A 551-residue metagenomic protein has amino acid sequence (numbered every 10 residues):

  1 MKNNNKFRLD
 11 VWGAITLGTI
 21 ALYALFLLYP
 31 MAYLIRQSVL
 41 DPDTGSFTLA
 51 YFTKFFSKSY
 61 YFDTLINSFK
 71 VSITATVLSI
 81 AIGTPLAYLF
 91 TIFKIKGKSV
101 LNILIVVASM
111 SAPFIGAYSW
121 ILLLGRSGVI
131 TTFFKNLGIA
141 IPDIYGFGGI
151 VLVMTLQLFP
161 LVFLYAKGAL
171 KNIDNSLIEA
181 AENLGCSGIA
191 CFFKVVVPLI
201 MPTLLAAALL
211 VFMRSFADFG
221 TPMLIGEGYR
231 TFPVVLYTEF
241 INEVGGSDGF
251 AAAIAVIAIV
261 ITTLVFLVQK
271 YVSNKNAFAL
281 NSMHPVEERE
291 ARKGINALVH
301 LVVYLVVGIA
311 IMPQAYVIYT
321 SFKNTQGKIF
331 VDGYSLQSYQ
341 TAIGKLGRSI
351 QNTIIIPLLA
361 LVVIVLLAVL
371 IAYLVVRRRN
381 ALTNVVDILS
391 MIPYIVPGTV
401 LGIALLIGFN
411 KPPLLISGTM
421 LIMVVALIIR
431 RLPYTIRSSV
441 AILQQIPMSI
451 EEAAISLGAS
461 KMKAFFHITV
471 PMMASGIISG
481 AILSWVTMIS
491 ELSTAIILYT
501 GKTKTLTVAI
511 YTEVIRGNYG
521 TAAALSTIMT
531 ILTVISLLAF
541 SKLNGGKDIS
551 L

Functional and structural regions predicted by a protein language model:
M1-L9: Short, Lys/Arg-rich, polar N-terminal cytosolic tail immediately upstream of the first transmembrane signal-anchor
K2-N3, L267-V302: Alpha-helical transmembrane segments of integral membrane proteins
N4, F47-F56, Y334-I343: A short amphipathic helical element positioned immediately N-terminal to and/or at the very start of a transmembrane
V11-P42, K58-K171, L199-F219, A253-Q269 (+7 more regions): Membrane-water interface segments at the C-terminal ends of transmembrane alpha-helices in multi-pass inner-membrane
F93, I173-D174, E179-I200, R378 (+3 more regions): Short helix-to-coil transition segments within interhelical loops that connect adjacent transmembrane helices
L122, F219-G245, K328-D332, L492-Y519: Glycine-rich helix-loop "coupling/hinge" segments at transmembrane-helix boundaries in multipass transporters
L177, A277-R289, I450, A459 (+1 more regions): Short cytosolic juxtamembrane segments of multi-pass membrane proteins
S187, N276-A291, Q326-S338, A342: Juxtamembrane inter-helical linkers in multi-pass membrane proteins
